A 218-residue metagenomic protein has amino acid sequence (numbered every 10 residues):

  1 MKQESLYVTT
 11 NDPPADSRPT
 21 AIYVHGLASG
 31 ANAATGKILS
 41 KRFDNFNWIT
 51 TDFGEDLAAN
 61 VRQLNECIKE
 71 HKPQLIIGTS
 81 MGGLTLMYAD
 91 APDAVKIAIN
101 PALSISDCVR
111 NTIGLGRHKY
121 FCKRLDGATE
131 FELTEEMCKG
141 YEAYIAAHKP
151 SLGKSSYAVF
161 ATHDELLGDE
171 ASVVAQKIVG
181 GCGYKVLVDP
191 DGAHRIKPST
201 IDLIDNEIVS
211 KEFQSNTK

Functional and structural regions predicted by a protein language model:
M1-A15, E136-Y144: Short N-terminal or domain-adjacent regulatory/targeting segments
N11-D12, D16-H71: Active-site catalytic motif of lipid deacylating hydrolases and related acyltransferases
Y23-L27, I77, V159-A161: Short hydrophobic segments within beta-strands
N32, G36, S40, L86 (+1 more regions): Short, highly selective alpha-helical patches that border small-molecule cofactor pockets in redox/cofactor-processing
Q74-I77, V95-I97: Residue in the alpha/beta-hydrolase core beta-strand immediately N-terminal to the catalytic nucleophile
I77-L86: Gly/Ala-rich beta-loop-alpha elbow adjacent to hydrolase catalytic centers
A89-D90: Aromatic pocket-lining residues of Rossmann-like dinucleotide-binding sites
V95-T217: The alpha/beta-hydrolase serine catalytic core
